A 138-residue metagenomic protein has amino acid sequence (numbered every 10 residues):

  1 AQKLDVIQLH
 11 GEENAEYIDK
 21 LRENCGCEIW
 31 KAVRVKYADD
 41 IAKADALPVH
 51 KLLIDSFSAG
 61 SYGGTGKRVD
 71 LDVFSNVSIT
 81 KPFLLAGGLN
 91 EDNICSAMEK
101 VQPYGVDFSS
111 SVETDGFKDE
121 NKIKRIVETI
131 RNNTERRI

Functional and structural regions predicted by a protein language model:
A1-L85, L89-N93: Conserved anion-binding
H10-N14, S56-G64, K100-K124: Glycine-rich phosphate-binding active-site loops on the catalytic face of alpha/beta enzymes
D45, E120-N121, N132: Short amphipathic alpha-helical patches
D45, M98-E99: Non-catalytic positions within long, well-ordered alpha-helices that form the structural scaffold/packing of enzyme
R131-I138: Generic C-terminal helix-cap and adjacent flexible tail
